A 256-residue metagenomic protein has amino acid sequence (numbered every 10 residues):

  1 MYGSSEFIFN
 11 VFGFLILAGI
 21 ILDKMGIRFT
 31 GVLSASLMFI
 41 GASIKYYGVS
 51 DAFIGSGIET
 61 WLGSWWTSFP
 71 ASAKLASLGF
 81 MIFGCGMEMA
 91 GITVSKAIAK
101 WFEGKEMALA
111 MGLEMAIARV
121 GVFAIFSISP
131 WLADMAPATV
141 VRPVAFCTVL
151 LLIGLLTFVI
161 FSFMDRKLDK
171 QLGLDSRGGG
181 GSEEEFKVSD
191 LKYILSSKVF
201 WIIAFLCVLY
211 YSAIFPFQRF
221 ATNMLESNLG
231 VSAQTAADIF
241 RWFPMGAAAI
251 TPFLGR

Functional and structural regions predicted by a protein language model:
S4-I20, R241-L254: Central cavity-lining transmembrane alpha-helices of secondary-active solute carriers, predominantly the Major
S36-S68: C-terminal ends and interior cores of transmembrane alpha-helices in multi-pass membrane transporters/permeases
A73, G79-I117: Cytoplasmic helix-loop-helix junction between adjacent transmembrane helices in 12-TM secondary transporters
A108-A133: Glycine-rich segments within core transmembrane alpha-helices of 12-TM secondary carriers
V141-F161: Symmetry-related core transmembrane helices of the 12-TM Major Facilitator Superfamily/SLC fold
D169-I203: Juxtamembrane intracellular "pre-TM" segments in multi-pass secondary transporters
S197-T251: Extracytoplasmic gate region of multi-pass secondary transporters
